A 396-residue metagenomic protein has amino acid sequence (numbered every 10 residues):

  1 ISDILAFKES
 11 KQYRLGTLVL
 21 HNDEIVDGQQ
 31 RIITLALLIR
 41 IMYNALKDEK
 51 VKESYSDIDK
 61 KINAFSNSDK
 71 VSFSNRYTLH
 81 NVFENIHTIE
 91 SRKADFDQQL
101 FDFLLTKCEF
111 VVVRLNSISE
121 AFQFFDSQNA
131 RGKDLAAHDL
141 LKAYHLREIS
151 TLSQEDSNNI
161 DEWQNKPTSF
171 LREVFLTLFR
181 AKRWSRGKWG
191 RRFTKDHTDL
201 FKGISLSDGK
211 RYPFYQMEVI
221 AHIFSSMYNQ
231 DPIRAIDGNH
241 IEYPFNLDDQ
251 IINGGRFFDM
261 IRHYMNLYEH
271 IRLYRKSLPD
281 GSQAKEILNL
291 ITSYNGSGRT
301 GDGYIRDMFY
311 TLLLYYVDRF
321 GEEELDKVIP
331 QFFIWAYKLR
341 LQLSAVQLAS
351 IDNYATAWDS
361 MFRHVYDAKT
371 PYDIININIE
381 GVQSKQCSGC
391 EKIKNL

Functional and structural regions predicted by a protein language model:
I1-L396: Flexible coil/loop and intrinsically disordered segments
